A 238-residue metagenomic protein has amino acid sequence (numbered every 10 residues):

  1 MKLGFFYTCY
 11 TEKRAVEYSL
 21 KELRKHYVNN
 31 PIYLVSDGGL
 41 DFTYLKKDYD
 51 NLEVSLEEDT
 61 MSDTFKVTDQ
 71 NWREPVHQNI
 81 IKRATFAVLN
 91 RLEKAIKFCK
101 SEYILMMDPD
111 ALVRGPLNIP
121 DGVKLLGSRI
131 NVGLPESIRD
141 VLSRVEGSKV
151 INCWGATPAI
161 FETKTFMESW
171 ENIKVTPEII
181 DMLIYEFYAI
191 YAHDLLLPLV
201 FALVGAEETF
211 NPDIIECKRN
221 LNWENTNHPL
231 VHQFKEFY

Functional and structural regions predicted by a protein language model:
M1-K21: N-proximal low-complexity "stem/linker" segments adjacent to membrane-targeting elements
K21-N30: Short, acidic, metal-binding catalytic loop of nucleotide-sugar glycosyltransferases
V35-C99: Active-site-proximal specificity loops/subdomain of glycosyltransferases
S36-D41, G115, N131-V132, I215: Short, polar loop motifs at secondary-structure junctions
D37, M107-D108: Active-site acidic Asp-centered loop
T85, L112-A192, P198: Conserved catalytic core of nucleotide-sugar-dependent glycosyltransferases
I104: Short aromatic/hydrophobic "clamp" motif used to bind/position activated sugar donors
M182-Y238: C-terminal catalytic/acceptor-binding lobe
